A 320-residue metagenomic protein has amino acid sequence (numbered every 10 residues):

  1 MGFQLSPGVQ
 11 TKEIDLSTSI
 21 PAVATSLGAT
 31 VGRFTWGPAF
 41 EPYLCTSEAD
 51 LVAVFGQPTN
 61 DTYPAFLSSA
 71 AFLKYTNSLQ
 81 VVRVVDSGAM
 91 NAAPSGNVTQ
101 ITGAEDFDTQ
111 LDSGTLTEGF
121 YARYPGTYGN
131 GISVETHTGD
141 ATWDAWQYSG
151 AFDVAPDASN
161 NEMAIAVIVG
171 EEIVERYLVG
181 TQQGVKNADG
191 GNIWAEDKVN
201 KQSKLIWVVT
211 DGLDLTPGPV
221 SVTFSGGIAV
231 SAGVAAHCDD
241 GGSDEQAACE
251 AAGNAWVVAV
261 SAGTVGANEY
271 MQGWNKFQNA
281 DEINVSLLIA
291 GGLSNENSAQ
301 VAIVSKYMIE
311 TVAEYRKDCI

Functional and structural regions predicted by a protein language model:
M1-I320: Surface-exposed assembly/interface segments
